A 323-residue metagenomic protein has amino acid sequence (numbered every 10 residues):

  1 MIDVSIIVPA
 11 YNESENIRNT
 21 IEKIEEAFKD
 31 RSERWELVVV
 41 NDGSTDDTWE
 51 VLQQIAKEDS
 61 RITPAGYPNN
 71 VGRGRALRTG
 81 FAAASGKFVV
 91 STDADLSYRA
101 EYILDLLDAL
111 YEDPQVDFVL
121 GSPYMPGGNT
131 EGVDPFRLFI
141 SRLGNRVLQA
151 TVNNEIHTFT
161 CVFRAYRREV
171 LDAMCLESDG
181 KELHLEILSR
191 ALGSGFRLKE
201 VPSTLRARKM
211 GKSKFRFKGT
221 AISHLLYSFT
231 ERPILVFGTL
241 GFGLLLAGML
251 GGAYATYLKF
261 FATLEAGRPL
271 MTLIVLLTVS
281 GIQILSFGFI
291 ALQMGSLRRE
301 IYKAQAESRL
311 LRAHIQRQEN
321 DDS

Functional and structural regions predicted by a protein language model:
M1, N153, K181-S323: Hydrophobic helical membrane-anchoring modules
D3-S5, E36: Cell-envelope/extracellular polymer assembly enzymes that use nucleotide-activated donors
E13-F28: Short, well-formed alpha-helical segments that are part of the catalytic scaffolds of diverse glycosyltransferases
E15-N19, D46-I55: Acidic helix N-cap motif at the loop->helix transition within catalytic regions of sugar-transfer enzymes
F28-E33, A56-I62, E112-P114: Short helix-capping segments at alpha-helix termini
E33-G43, A65-Y67: Short beta-strand/loop segment that forms part of the nucleotide-sugar
N41-E50, L96: A conserved acidic beta->alpha catalytic loop
R61-A83, F88-S91, A100-K181, A207-L225: Acceptor/aglycone-binding surface of glycosyltransferases and processive sugar-polymer synthases
